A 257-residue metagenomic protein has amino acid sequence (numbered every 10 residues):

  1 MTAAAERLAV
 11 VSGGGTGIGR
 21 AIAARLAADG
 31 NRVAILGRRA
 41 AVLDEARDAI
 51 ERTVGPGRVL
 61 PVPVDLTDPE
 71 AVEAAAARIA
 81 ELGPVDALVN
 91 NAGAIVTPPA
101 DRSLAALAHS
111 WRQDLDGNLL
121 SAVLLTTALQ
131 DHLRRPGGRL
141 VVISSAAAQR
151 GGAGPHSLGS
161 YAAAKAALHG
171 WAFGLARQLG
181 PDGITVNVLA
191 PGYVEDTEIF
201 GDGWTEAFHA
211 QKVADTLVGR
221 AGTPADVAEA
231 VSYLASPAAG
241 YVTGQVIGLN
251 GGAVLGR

Functional and structural regions predicted by a protein language model:
A3, I95, S232, T243-R257: Short C-terminal tail/terminal secondary-structure segment of NAD(P)H-dependent dehydrogenase/reductase domains
L8, G15-T16: Conserved glycine-rich cofactor-binding loop
R47, G154-P155, P181, Y193-T216 (+1 more regions): A glycine/serine/threonine-rich, flexible loop-to-helix segment that serves as the NAD(P) cofactor-binding "lid"
P63-A75, D226: The beta1-alpha1 cofactor-binding region of Rossmann-like NAD(H)/NADP(H)-dependent oxidoreductases
I95-R112, A153-S160, F200-W204: Conserved mid-core segment of classical short-chain dehydrogenase/reductases
L104-V123, V141, L168, V218: Catalytic Tyr-X3-Lys loop
G137, G180, T185, V242-G244: Short, small/polar-rich loop/turn modules that mediate ligand/substrate recognition or access, typified
R139-A167, A172-P181, Y193: Catalytic loop of short-chain dehydrogenase/reductase
